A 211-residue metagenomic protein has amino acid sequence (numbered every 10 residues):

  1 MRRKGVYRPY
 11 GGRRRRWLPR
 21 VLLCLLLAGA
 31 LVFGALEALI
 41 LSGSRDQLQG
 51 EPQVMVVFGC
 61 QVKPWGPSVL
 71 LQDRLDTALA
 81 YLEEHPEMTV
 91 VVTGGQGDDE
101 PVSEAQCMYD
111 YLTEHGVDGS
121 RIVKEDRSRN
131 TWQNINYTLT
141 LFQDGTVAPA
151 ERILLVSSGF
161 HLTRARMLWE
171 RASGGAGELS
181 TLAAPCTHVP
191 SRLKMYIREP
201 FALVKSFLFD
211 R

Functional and structural regions predicted by a protein language model:
M1-W17: N-terminal Lys/Arg-rich, disordered targeting/topogenic segments
R2, E37-Y196: A structural signal for short, hydrophobic/glycine-enriched beta-strand patches
R14-R20, G50-M55: A broad, low-specificity signal for short, low-complexity segments enriched in glycine/proline and polar/charged
R16-V21, S191, M195: Residue-level signature of transmembrane alpha-helical entry/exit and packing/kink sites in multi-pass membrane
R20-L36: Hydrophobic membrane-insertion alpha-helices, especially the h-region of bacterial N-terminal signal peptides
R192-R211: A transmembrane-helix-recognition feature enriched in membrane-embedded lipid enzymes and envelope glyco-/phospholipid
